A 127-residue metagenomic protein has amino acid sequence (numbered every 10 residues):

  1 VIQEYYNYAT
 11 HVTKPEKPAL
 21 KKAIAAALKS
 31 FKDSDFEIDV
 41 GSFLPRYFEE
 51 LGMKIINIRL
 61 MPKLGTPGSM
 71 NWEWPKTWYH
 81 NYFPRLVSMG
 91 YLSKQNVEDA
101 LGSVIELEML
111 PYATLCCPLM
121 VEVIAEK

Functional and structural regions predicted by a protein language model:
I2-S69: Conserved catalytic/acceptor-binding region of the Class I
I38-S42, E49-K127: Conserved Class I S-adenosyl-L-methionine
